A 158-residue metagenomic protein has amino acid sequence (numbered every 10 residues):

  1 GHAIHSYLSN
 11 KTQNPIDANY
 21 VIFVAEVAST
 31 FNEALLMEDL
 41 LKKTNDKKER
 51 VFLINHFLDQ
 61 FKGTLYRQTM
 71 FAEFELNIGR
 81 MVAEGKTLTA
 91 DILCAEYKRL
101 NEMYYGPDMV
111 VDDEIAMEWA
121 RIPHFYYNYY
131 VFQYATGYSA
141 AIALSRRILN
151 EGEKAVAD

Functional and structural regions predicted by a protein language model:
G1-Q13: Catalytic Zn2+-binding segment of zinc metalloproteases
I4-Y7, F23, F31-L35, K42 (+2 more regions): C-terminal, non-catalytic "cap/extension" segments appended to globular domains
T12-V21, L53-Q60, G79-G85, I122: Short beta-alpha connecting loops at secondary-structure transitions that line or flank enzyme active sites
V27: Contiguous, function-dense segments enriched for cysteine-driven chemistry and partner/ligand-binding capacity
